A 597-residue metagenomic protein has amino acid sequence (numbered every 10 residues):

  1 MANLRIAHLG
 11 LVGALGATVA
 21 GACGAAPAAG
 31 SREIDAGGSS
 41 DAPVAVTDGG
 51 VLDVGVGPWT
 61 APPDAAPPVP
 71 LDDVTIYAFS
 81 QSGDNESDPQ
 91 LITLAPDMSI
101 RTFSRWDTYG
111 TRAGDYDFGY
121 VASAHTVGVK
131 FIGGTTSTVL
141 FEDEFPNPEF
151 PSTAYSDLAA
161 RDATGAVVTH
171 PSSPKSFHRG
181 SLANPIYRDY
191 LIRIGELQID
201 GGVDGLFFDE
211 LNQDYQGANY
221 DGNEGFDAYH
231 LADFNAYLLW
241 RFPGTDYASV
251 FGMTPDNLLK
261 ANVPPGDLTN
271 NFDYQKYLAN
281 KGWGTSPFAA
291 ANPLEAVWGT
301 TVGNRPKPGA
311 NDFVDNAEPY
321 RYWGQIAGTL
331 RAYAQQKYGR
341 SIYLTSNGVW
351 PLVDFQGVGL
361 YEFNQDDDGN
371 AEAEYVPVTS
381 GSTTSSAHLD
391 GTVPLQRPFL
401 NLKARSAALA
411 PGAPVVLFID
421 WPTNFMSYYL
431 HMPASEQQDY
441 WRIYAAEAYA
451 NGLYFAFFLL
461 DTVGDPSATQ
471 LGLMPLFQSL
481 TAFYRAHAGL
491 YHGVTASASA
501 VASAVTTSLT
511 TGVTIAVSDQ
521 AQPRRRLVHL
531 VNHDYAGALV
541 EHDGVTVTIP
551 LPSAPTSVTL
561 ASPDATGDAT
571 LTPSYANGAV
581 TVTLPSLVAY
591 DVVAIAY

Functional and structural regions predicted by a protein language model:
M1, L9, A14, T18-A66: Ser/Thr-rich, Pro/Gly/Ala-heavy low-complexity intrinsically disordered linkers and tails of secreted extracellular
V74-Y120, L197-D204: Catalytic domains of carbohydrate-active enzymes, especially glycoside hydrolases
F79-A95, P185-Q198, N347-V349, Q437-A445: Short, acidic/polar
Y116-K175, G205-N212, S341: Glycine-rich, aromatic-flanked loop segments that form ligand/cofactor-binding clefts across common enzyme folds
V167-P398: Polysaccharide-binding and catalytic clefts of secreted carbohydrate-active enzymes
G359-L360, D366-D368, E372, S406 (+2 more regions): Aromatic/acidic polysaccharide-binding cleft in carbohydrate-active enzymes
A446, T506-A554, D591: Carbohydrate-binding surface patches
A576-Y597: C-terminal beta-strand-rich structural cap/linker in extracellular carbohydrate-active enzymes
